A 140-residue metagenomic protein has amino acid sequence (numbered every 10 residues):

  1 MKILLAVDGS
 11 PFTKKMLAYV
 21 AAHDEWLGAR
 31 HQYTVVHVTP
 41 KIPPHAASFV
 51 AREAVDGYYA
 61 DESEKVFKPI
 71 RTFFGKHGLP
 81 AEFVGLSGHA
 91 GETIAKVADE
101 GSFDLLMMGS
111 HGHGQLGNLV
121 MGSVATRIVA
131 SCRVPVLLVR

Functional and structural regions predicted by a protein language model:
M1-K2, R140: Absolute protein N-terminus
K2-E53: Small/aliphatic-rich secondary-structure junction motif
T34-V36, E82-L86, L137: General small-molecule cofactor/ligand-binding pocket signal
E53-K65: A short acidic, glycine-rich active-site loop that binds or catalyzes chemistry on phosphate/adenosine moieties
G75-L106: Structural beta-alpha unit
M108-S131: Glycine-rich, Arg-bearing micro-motifs that act as flexible, cationic patches
V134-R140: Short, flexible loop segments at boundaries between secondary-structure elements
